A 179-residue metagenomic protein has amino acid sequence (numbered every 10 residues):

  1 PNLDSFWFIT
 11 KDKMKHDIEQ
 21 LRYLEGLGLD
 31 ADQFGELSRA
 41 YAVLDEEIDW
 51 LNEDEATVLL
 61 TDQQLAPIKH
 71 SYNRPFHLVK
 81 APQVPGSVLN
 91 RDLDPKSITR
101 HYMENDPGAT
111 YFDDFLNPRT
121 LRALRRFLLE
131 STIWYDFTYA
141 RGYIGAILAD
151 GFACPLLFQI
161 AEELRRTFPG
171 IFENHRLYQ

Functional and structural regions predicted by a protein language model:
P1-Q179: Fe(II)/2-oxoglutarate oxygenase catalytic core
